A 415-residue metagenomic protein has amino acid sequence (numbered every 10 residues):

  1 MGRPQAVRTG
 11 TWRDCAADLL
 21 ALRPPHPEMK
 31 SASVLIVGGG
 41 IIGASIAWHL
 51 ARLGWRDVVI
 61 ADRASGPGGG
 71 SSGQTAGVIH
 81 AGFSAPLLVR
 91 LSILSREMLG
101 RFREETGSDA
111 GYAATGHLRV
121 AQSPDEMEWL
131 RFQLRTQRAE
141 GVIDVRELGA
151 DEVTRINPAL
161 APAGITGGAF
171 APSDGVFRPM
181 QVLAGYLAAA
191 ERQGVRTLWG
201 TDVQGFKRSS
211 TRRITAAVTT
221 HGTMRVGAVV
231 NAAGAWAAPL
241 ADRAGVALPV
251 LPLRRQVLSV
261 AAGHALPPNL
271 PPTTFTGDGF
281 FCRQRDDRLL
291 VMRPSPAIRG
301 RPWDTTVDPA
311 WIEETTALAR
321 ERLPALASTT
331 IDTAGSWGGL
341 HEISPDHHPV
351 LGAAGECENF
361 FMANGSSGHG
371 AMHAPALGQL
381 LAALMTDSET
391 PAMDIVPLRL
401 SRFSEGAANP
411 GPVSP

Functional and structural regions predicted by a protein language model:
M29-I42, V59: Beta1/beta-strand and adjacent pyrophosphate-binding region of the FAD-binding site in flavoprotein oxidoreductases
A51-S72: Glycine-rich FAD pyrophosphate-binding loop
A76-I156, G279-F281, A319: Dinucleotide-binding Rossmann-like beta1-alpha1 core, especially the glycine-rich loop that anchors the ADP
R90-L91, V120-W129, A169-A188, T306-E313: Short beta-strand to alpha-helix junction loop
R146, A150-R155, V176, A310-A408: Flavin (FAD/FMN) cofactor-binding core of flavoprotein oxidoreductases
A169-G227: Helical element adjacent to the flavin cofactor pocket in flavoenzyme catalytic cores
T223-N269: Central helical "cap/lid" subdomain
A247-P249, A261-N359: Active-site lid/adjacent beta-loop-alpha segment flanking the redox-cofactor pocket in flavoenzymes
